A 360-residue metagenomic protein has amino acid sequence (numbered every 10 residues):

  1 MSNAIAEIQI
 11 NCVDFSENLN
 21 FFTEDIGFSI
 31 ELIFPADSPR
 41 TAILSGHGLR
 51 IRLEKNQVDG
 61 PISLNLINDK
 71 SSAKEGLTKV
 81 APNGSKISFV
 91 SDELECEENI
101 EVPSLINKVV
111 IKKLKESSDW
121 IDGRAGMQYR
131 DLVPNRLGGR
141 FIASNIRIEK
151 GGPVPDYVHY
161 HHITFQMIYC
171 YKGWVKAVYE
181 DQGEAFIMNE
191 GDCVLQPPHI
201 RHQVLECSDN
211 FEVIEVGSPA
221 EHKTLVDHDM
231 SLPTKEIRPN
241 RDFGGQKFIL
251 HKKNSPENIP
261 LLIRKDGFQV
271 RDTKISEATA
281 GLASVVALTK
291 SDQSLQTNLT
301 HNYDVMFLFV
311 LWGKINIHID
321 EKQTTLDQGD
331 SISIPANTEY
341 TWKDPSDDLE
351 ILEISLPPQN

Functional and structural regions predicted by a protein language model:
S2, Q9-R50, D119-M127, D131-I148 (+5 more regions): Core segments of cupin and vicinal oxygen chelate
A4-D14, A42-L49, E54-S85, I163-Y171 (+1 more regions): Vicinal oxygen chelate
S29-P61, I87-F89, P134-R136, R140-K150 (+4 more regions): Conserved short beta-strand elements that form part of the metal-binding/catalytic scaffold of enzyme active sites
L44-H47, K79-P82, P134, C207 (+2 more regions): Active-site beta-strand termini and strand-to-loop segments that position acidic
S88-G151, K223-S291: A short, N-terminal "cap"/entry segment at the start of jelly-roll beta-barrel domains of the cupin/DSBH fold
L132, D181-H199, D320-E339: Short acidic-glycine-tyrosine-enriched beta hairpin
D156, Y160-D181, Q293-E321: Glycine- and acidic-residue-biased ligand/ion/polar-headgroup-sensing regions
N189, P198-K223, D327, A336-N360: Ligand-binding loop in jelly-roll beta-barrel domains
